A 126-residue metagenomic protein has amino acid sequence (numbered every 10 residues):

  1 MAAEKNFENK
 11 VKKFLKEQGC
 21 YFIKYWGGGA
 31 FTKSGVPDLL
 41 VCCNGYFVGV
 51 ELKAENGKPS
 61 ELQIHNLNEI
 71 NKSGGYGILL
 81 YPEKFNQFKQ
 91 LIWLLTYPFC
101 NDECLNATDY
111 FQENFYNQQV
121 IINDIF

Functional and structural regions predicted by a protein language model:
M1-F126: Catalytic phosphate/metal-binding cores of nucleic-acid and nucleotide-processing enzymes, i.e., regions that mediate
